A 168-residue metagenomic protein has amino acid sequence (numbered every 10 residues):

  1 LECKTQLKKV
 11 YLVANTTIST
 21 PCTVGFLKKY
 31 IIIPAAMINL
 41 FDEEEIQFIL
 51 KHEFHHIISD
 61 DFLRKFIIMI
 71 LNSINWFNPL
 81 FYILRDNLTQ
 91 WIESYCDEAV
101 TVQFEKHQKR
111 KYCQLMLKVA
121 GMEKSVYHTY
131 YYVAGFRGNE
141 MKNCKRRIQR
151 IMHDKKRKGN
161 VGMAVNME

Functional and structural regions predicted by a protein language model:
L1-E168: Hydrophobic topogenic segments
